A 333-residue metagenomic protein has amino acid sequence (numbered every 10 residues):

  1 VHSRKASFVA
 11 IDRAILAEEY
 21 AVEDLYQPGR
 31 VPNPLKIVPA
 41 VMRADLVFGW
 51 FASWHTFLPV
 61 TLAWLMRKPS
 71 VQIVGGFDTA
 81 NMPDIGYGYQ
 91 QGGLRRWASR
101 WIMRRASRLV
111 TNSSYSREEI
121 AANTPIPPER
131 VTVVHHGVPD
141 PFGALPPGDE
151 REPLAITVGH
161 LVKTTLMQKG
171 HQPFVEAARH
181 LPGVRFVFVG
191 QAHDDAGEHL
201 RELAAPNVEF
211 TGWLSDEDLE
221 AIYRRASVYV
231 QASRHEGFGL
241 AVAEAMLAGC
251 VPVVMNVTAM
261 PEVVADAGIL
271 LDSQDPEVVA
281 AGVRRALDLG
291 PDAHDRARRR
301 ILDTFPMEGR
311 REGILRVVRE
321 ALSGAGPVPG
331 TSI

Functional and structural regions predicted by a protein language model:
S3-R4, M103-R130, V138-D140: A short, active-site helix/loop in glycosyltransferases that binds the activated sugar's phosphate group
V41, W213-L214, A221-A226: Short alpha-helical donor nucleotide-sugar binding micro-motif in glycosyltransferases
Q90-L109: Membrane-proximal helix-turn-helix segments that form the acceptor-binding/catalytic region of lipid-linked
P147-L181, V187: Conserved donor-binding/catalytic core segment of Leloir-type glycosyltransferases
E198-E217: Nucleotide-activated donor-binding/catalytic signature segment of Leloir-type glycosyltransferases, i.e., the conserved
R234: Aromatic "clamp/platform" in nucleotide-sugar-dependent glycosyltransferases that forms part of the donor/acceptor
V251-V254: Short hydrophobic beta-strand element within catalytic cores of glycosyltransferases and related nucleotide-activated
I269-P276, R285-P291: Conserved acidic donor-binding segment of nucleotide-sugar-dependent glycosyltransferases
